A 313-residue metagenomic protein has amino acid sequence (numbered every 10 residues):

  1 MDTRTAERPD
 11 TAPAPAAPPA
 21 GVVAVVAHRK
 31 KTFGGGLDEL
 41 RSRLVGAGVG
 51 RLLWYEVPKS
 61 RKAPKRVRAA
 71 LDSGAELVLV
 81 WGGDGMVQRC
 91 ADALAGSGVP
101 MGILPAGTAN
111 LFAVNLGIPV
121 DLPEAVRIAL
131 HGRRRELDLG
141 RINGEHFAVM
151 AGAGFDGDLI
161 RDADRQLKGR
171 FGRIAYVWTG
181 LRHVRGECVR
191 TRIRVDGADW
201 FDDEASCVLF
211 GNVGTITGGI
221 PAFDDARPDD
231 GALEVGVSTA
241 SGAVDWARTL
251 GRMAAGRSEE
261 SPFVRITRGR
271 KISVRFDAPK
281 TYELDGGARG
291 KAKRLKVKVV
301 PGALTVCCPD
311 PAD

Functional and structural regions predicted by a protein language model:
M1-V78, Q88, E124, D313: ATP/NTP phosphate-donor binding region
D2-T11, P18, V25, V195-G197 (+2 more regions): ATP/nucleoside-binding phosphotransfer catalytic cores, i.e., glycine-rich phosphate-binding loops
A24-V25, D38, G46-A47, Y55-V57 (+2 more regions): Catalytic core of DAGKc-family lipid kinases
V80-D84: N-terminal glycine-rich "phosphate-gripper" loop used for MgATP/nucleotide binding and carboxylate activation
G85-C90, L111: Short glycine/serine/threonine-rich phosphate/pyrophosphate-binding segments that cradle anionic phosphate groups
G152, D156, L209-D224, A288: Glycine-rich phosphate/pyrophosphate-binding beta-alpha loops
L167-A175, F210, G218, D224-D245: Gly/Ser/Thr-rich active-site loops/lids in small-molecule metabolic enzymes that frequently grip phosphoryl groups
E187-V189, E204-S206, D229-L233, R268-I272: A generic structural signal for short beta-strands and their flanking turns/coil linkers
